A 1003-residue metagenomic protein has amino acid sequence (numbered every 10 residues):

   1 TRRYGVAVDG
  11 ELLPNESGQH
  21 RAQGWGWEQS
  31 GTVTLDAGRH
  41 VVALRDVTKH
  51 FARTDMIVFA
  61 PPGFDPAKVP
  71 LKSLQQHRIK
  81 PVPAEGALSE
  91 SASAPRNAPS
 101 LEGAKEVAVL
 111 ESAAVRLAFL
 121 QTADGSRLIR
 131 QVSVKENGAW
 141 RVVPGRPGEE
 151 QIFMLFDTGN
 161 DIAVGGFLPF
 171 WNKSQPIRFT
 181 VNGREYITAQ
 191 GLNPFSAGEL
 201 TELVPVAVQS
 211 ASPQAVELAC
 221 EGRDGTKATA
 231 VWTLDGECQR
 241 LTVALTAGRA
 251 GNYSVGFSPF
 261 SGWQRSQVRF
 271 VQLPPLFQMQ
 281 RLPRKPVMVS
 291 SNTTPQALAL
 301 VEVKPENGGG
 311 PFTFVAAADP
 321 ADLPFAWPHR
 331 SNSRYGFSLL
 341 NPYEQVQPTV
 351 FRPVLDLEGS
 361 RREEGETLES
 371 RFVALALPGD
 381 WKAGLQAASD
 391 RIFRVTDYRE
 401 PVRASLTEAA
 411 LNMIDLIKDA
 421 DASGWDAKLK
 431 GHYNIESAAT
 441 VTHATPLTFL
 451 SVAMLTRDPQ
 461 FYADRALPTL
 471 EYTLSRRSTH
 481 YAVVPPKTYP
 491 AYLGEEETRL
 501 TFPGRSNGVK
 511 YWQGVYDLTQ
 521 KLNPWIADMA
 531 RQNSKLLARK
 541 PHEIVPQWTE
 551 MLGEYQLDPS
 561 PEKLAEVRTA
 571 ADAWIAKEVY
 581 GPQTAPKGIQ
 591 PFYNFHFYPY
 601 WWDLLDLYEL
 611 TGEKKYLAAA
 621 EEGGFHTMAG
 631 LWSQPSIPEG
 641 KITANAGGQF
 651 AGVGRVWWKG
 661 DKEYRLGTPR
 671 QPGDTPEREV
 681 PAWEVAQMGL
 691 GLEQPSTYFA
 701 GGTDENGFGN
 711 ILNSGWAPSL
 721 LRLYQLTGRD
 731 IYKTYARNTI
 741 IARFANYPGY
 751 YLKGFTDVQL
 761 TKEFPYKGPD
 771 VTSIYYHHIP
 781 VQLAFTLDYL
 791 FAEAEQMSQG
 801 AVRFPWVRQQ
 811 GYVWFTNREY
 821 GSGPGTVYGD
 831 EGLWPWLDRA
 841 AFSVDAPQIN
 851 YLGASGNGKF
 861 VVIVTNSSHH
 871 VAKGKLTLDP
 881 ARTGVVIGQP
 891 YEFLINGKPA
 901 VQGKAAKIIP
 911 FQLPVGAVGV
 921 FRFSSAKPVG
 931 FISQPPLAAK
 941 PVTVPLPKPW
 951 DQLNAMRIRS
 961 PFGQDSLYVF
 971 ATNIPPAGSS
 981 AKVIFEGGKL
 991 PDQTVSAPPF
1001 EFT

Functional and structural regions predicted by a protein language model:
T1-R2: A short beta-strand element within beta-rich, extracytoplasmic domains of secreted/secretory-pathway proteins
A7, T54, V58-A67, A92 (+9 more regions): Carbohydrate-recognition beta-sandwich/jelly-roll modules in extracellular/periplasmic carbohydrate-active proteins
V8-G38, P999: Extracellular carbohydrate recognition and processing domains and analogous Trp-centered ligand-binding platforms
G31-V33, V373-L375, T1003: Short, hydrophobic beta-strand segments
A43-F51: Short beta-strand-plus-loop segments that form exposed binding edges in beta-rich domains
P66-A87: Activation corresponds to long, low-complexity, non-globular regions
L88-E90, P99, A108-V109, S266-D356 (+3 more regions): Terminal, non-catalytic domain-edge segments
R391-S714, L720-L721, N738-T739, P748: Catalytic cores of extracellular degradative/oxidative enzymes
